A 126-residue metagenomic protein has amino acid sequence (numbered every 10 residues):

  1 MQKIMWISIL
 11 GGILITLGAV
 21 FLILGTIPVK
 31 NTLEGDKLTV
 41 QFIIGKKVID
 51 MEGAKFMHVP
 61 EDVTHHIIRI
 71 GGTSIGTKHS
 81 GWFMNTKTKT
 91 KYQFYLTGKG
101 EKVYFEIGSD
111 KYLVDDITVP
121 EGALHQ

Functional and structural regions predicted by a protein language model:
M1-K30: Alpha-helical transmembrane spans
I4, Q41-K46, T118-E121: Short, structured coil/loop segments at alpha-helix boundaries
V20-M51: Conserved beta-hairpin
L33-E34, E61, L113, I117-T118: General structural signal for secondary-structure boundaries
G35, F56, L124-Q126: Motif-centric detector for short Cys/His coordination patterns
Q41-G108: Non-transmembrane, membrane-adjacent beta-strand/coil modules in membrane-associated proteins and peripheral
V103-Q126: Non-cytosolic head/periplasmic domains of membrane-anchored proteins
